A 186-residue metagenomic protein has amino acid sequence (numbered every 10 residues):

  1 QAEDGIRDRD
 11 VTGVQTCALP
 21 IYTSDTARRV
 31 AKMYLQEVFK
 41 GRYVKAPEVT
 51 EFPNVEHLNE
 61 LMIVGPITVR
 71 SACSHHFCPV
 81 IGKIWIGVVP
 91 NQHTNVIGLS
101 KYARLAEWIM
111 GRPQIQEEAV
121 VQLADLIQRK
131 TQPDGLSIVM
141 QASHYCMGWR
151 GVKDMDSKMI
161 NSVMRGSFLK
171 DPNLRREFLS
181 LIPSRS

Functional and structural regions predicted by a protein language model:
Q1-D8: Short, well-ordered junction/capping motifs at the entry into regular secondary structure
R7, V14, A18-S186: A domain-level signal for the structural core that forms small-molecule/cofactor-binding pockets and catalytic centers
